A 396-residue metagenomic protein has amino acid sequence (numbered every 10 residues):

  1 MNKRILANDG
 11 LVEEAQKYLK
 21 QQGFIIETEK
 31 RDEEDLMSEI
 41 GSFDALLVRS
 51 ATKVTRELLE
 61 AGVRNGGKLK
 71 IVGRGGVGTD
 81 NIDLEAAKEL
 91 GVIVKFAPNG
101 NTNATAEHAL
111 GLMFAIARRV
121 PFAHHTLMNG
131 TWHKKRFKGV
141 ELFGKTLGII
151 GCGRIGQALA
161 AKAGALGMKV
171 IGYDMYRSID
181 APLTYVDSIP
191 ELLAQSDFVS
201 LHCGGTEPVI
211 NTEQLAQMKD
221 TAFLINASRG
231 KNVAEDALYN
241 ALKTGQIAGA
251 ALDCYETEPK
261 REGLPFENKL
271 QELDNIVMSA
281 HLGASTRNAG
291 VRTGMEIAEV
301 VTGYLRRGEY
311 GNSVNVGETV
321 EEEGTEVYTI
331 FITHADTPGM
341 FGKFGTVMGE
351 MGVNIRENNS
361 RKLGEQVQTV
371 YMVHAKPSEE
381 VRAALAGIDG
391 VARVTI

Functional and structural regions predicted by a protein language model:
M1-K95, E191-A194, S200, N211-Q217 (+4 more regions): An N-terminal-biased, well-structured beta-alpha scaffold segment characteristic of Rossmann-like dinucleotide-binding
K30, A51, D197-G205, S228-R229 (+1 more regions): Short glycine-/small-residue-rich Rossmann-like dinucleotide-binding loops
D44-A45, I71, F198, F223 (+2 more regions): Short, Asp-centered acidic motifs that coordinate Mg2+ and/or phosphate in catalytic or ligand-binding sites
L90, V94-K95, T221-G324, Q368-M372: Rossmann-like dinucleotide-binding domain for NAD(H)/NADP(H)
L90-T146, I150, A158-A161, A165 (+1 more regions): Phosphate-binding beta-alpha-beta segment of Rossmann-like dinucleotide-binding domains, i.e., the NAD(P)
K135-D220: Rossmann-like dinucleotide/phosphate-binding beta-alpha-beta segment
G263, G283-I396: NAD(P)-dependent dehydrogenase/reductase Rossmann-like domain
